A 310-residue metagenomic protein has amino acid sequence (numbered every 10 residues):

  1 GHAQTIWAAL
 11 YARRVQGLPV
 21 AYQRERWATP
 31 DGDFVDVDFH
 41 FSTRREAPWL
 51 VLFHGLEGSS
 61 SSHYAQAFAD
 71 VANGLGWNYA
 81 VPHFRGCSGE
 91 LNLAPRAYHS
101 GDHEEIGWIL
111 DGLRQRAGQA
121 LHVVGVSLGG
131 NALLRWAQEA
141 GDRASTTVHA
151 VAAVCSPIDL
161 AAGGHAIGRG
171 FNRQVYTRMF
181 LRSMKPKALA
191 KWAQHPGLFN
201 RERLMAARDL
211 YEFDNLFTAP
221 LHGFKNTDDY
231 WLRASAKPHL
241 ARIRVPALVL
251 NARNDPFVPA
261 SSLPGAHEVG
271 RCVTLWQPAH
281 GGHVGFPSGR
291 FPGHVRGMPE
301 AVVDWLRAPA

Functional and structural regions predicted by a protein language model:
H2-S42, P287-G289, G293: N-terminal cap/lid segment of alpha/beta-hydrolase-fold proteins
H40-L93, W108, G112: Short, surface-exposed "cap/lid" segments of acyl-processing enzymes
R96-R116: Alpha/beta-hydrolase active-site loop
A117-H222: Alpha/beta-hydrolase-fold enzymes
L216-H239: Active-site nucleophile elbow and catalytic-triad environment of alpha/beta-hydrolase enzymes
I243, V249-N251, D255: Short beta-strand/loop motif that positions the catalytic acidic residue of the alpha/beta-hydrolase fold
R253-T274, P278: Conserved loop-alpha-helix segment in the C-terminal half of the alpha/beta-hydrolase fold that carries the catalytic
A279-A310: Catalytic active-site module of serine/aspartate enzymes centered on a nucleophile-bearing elbow/loop
